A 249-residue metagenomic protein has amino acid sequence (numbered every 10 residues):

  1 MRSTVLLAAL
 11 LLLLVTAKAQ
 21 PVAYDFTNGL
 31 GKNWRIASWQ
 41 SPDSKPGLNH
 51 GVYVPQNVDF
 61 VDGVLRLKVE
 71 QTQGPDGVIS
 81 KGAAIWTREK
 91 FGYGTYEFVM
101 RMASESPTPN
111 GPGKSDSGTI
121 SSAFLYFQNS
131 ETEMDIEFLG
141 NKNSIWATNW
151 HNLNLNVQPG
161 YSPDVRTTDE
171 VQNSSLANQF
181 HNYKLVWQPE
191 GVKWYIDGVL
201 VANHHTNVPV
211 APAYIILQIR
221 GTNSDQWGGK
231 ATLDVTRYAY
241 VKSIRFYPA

Functional and structural regions predicted by a protein language model:
M1-T4: Positively charged n-region of N-terminal signal peptides that target proteins for export
L10-A17: Hydrophobic h-region of N-terminal signal peptides that target proteins for export in Gram-negative bacteria
Q20-A249: GH16 jelly-roll
